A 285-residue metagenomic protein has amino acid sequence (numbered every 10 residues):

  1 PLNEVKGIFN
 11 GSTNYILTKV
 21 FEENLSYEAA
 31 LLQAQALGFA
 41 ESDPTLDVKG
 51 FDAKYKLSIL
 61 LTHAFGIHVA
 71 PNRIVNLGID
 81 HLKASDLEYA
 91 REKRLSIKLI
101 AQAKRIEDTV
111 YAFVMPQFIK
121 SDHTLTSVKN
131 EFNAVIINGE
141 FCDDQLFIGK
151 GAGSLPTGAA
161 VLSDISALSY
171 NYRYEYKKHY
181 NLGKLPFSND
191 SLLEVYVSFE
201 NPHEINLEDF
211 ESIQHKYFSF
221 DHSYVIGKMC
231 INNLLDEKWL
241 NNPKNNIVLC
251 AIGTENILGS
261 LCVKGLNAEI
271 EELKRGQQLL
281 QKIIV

Functional and structural regions predicted by a protein language model:
P1, G7-N14, L249-I252: Short alpha-helices
P1-L2, I16-L25, Y55-V69, D164: Oxidoreductase and adenylate-handling cofactor-binding alpha/beta cores
E4-K6, N14-L17, Q33, F39-S42 (+4 more regions): Catalytic, metal-anchored helix/loop core of enzyme active sites in primary metabolism
G7, L25, V48, D52 (+2 more regions): Charged, alpha-helix-enriched surfaces in structured cytosolic catalytic cores of large nucleotide-utilizing machines
N10-N14, F21-E23, V48: Short acidic/polar capping segments at secondary-structure boundaries
A29-S127, F132-A134, G153: Substrate-binding/catalytic subdomain of NAD(P)-dependent oxidoreductase enzymes
I165-V285: A conserved regulatory-domain signal marking ACT and ACT-like small-molecule sensing domains and adjacent regulatory
